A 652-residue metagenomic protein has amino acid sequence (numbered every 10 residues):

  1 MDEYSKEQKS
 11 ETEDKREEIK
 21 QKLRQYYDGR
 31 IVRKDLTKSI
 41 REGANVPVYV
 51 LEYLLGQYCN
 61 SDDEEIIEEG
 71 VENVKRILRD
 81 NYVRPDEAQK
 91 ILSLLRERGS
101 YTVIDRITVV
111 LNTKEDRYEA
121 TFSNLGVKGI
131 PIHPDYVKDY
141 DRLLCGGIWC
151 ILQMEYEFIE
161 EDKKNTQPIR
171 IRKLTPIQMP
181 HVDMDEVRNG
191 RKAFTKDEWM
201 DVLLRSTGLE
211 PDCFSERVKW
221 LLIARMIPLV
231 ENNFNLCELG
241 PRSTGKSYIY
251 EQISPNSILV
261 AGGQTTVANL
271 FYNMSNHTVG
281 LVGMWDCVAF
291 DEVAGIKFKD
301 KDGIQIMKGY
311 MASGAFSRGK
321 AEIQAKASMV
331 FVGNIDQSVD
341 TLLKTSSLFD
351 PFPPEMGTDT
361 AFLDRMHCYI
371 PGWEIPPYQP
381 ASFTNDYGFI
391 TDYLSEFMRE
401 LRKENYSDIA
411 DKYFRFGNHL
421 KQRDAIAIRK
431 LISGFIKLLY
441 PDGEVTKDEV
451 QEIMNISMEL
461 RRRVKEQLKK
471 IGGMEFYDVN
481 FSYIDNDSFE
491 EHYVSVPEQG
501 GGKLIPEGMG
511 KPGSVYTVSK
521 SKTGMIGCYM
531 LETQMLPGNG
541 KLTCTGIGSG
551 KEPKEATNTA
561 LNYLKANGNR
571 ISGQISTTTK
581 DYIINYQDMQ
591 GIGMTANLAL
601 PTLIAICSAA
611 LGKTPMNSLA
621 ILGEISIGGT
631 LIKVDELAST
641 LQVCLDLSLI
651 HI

Functional and structural regions predicted by a protein language model:
D2-S206: Extended, charged/polar low-complexity intrinsically disordered regions
V187-W220, G550-K554, E636: Dynamic helix-loop-helix/coil hinge segments at AAA+ ATPase domain boundaries and subdomain interfaces
E210-L342, S346-D350, D364, S482-E498: Conserved ASCE/P-loop NTPase catalytic core
T244, A294-I296, M329-V339, W373-P377 (+4 more regions): Conserved nucleotide-binding/hydrolysis micro-motifs of P-loop NTPases
E322-M329, N334-L439, G443: Phosphate-sensing "switch" segment of ASCE/P-loop ATPases
P380-S382, D408-F481, S495-E507, G593: C-terminal helical "lid" subdomain and adjoining coupling/linker elements of P-loop NTPases
N385, E396-R402, R462-M525, Q534-P537: Extended alpha-helical interface modules used as scaffolds for assembling large macromolecular complexes
G500-I650: Peripheral, non-AAA+ core regions of ATP-driven protein-machinery
